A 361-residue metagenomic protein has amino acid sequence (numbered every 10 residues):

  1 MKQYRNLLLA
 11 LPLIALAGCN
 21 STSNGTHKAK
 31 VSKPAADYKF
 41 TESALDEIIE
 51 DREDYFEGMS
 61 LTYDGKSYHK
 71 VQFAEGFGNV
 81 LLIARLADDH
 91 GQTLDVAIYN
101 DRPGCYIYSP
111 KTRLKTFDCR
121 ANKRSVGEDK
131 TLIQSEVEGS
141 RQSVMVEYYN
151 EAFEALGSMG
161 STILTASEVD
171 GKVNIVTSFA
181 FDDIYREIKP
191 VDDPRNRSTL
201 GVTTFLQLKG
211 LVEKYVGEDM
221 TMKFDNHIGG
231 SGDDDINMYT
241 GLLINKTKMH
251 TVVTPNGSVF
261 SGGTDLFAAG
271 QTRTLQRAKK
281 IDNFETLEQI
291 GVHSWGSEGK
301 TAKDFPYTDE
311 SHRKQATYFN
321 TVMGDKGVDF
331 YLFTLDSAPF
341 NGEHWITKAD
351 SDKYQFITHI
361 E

Functional and structural regions predicted by a protein language model:
M1-L8: Bacterial N-terminal signal peptides that target proteins for export
A15-G18: C-terminal motif of bacterial Sec signal peptides marking the signal peptidase cleavage site
N20-S23: Bacterial signal peptide processing site
D88-T162, E168, T177, F181: Extended, non-transmembrane interaction/recognition domains
L156-T204: STAS-typified acidic loop motif
D183-I184, P190-T199, K223-G232, M249-G257 (+2 more regions): Second-shell loop/turn segments in exported
T221, K246, H293-E361: Charged, glycine-interspersed solvent-exposed loop segments at helix/strand-loop junctions that cap or gate access
I228, I236, T240-H293: Glycine-rich beta-to-alpha active-site loop
